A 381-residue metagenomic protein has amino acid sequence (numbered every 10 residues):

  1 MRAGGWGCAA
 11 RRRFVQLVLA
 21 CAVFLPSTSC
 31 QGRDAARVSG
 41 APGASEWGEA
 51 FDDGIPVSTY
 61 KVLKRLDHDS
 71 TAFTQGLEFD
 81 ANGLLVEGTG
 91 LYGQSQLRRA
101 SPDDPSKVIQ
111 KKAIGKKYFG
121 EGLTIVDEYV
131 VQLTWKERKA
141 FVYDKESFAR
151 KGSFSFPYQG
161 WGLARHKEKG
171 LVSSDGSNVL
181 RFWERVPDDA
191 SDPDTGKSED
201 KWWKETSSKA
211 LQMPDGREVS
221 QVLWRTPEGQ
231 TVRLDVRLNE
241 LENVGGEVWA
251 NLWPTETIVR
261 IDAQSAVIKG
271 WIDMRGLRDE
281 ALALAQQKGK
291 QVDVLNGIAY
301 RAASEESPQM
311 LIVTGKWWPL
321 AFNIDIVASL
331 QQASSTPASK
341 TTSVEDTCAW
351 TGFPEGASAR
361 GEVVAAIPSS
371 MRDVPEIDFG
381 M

Functional and structural regions predicted by a protein language model:
G48-S70, P105-K107: A short helix->beta-strand "capping" segment at the edge of beta-propeller domains
L63-Q96, K112-T124, W317-P319: Beta-strand-rich domains and repeat architectures in extracellular enzymes and scaffolds, especially beta-propellers
R65-S70, K111-K116, G152-Y158, K209-M213 (+3 more regions): Surface loop/turn motifs at the tips and blade-to-blade linkers of beta-strand repeat domains
D69-A81, K116-V126, F156-L171, V232-G246 (+1 more regions): Beta-rich, blade/repeat-based domains predominating in secreted/periplasmic proteins but also intracellular
L85-Y92, I125, V130-E137, S173-S177 (+2 more regions): Conserved beta-strand positions in repeat-built beta-propeller and related beta-rich domains
A100-P105, D144-F148, V186-D189, D262-A266 (+1 more regions): Short loop/turn segments that connect beta-strands within beta-propeller blades
D104-V142, F148-G160: Blade-loop segments of beta-propeller domains
A140-V232: Hydrophobic, well-structured mid-protein blocks that either form specific transmembrane helices
